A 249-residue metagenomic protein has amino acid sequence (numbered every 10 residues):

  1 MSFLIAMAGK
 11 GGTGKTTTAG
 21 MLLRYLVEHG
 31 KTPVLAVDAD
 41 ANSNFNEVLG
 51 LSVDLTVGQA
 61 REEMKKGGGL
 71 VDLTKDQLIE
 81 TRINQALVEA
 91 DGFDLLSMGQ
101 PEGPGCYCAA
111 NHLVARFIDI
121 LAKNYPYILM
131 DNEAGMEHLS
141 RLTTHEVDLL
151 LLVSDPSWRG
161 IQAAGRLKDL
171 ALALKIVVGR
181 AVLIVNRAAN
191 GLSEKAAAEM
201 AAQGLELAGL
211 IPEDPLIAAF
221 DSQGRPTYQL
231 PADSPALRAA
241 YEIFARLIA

Functional and structural regions predicted by a protein language model:
F3-A41: Walker A/P-loop phosphate-binding motif and the immediately C-terminal alpha-helix
L4, A36, F93-L95, L207-L210: Conserved beta-strand scaffold positions in the cores of enzyme catalytic domains, especially in NTP/NDP-utilizing
V27-D91: N-terminal phosphate/diphosphate-binding loop that engages ATP/GTP or pyrophosphate donors across diverse enzyme folds
A39-N42, R187-A189, D214: Residues in the short beta-alpha loop(s) of Rossmann-like NAD(P)-binding domains
I79-E89, D94-M130: Cytosolic-facing regulatory segments adjacent to core modules
A109-L210, A219: Conserved catalytic-core segment of NTP-binding enzymes
Q223-S234: C-terminal boundary of histidine-terminating zinc-finger modules
A239-A249: C-terminal alpha-helix
